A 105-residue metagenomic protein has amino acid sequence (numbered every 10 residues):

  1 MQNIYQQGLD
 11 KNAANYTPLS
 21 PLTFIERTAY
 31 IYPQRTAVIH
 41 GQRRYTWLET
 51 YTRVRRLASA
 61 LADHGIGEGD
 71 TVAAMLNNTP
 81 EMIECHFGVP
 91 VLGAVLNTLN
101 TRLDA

Functional and structural regions predicted by a protein language model:
M1-P18: Flexible, non-catalytic linker and terminal segments flanking ANL/adenylate-forming cores
Y16-T17, E26, Q34-T79, I83-F87 (+1 more regions): Conserved AMP-binding/adenylate-forming core of the ANL superfamily
P90: Anion (oxyanion) recognition and catalysis
G93: Structured binding elements
L99-T101: Short beta->alpha connector loops at strand-helix junctions that form conserved, small/polar/Pro-enriched
